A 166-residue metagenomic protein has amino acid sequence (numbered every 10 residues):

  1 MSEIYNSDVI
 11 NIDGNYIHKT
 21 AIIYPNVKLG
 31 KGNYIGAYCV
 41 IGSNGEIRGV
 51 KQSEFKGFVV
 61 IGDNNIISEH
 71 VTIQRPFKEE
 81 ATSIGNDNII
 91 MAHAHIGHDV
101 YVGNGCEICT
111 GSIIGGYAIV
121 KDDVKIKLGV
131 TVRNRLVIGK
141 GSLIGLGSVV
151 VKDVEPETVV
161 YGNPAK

Functional and structural regions predicted by a protein language model:
M1-Y16, Y24, K28, Y34-D63 (+4 more regions): Glycine-rich hexapeptide-repeat left-handed beta-helix
